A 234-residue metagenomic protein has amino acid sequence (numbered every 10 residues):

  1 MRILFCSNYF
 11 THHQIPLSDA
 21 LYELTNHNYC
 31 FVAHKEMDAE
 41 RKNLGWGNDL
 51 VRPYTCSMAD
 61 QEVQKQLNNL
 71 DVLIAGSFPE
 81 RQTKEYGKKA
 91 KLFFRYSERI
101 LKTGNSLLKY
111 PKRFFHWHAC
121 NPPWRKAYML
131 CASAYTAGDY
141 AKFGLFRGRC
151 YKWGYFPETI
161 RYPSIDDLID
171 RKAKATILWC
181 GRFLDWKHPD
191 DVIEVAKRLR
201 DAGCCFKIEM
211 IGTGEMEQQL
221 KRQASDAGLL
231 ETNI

Functional and structural regions predicted by a protein language model:
M1-N48, Q64, N68-L70: N-terminal subdomain of nucleotide-sugar transferases
R2-F5, D60-R81, F94-R95: Short N-terminal targeting/anchoring amphipathic segment
A33-M37, C180-L184, K207-L220: Glycosyltransferase donor-sugar binding loop
Y86-N105, L130: Active-site proximal beta-strand in glycosyltransferases
L101-N121, T159-R161: Nucleotide-sugar donor phosphate/pyrophosphate-binding loop at the beta->alpha transition of glycosyltransferases
W124-K172, T176: Donor nucleotide-sugar binding/catalytic pocket of nucleotide-sugar-dependent glycosyltransferases
D166-R198, E209: Conserved donor-binding/catalytic core segment of Leloir-type glycosyltransferases
Q218-I234: Nucleotide-activated donor-binding/catalytic signature segment of Leloir-type glycosyltransferases, i.e., the conserved
